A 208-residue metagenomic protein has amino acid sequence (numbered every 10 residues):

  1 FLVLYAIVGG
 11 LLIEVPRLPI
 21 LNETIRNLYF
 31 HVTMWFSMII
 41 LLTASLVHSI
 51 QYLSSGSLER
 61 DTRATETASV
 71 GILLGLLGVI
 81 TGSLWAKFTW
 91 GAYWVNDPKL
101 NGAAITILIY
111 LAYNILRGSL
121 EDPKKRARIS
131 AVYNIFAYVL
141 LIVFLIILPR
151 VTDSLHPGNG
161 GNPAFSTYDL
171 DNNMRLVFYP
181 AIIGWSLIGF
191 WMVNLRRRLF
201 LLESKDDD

Functional and structural regions predicted by a protein language model:
F1-D208: Polytopic transmembrane helical bundles with strong interfacial aromatic enrichment
